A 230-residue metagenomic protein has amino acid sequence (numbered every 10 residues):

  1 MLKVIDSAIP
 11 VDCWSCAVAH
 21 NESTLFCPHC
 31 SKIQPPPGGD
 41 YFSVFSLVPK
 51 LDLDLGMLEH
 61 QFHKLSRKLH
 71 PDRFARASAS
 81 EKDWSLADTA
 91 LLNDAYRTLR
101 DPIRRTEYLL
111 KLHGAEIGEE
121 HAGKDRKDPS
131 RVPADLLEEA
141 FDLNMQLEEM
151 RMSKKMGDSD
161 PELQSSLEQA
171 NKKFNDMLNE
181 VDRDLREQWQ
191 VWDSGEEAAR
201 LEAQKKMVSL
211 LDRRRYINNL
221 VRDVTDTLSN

Functional and structural regions predicted by a protein language model:
M1-N230: C-terminal accessory/regulatory regions appended to core domains
